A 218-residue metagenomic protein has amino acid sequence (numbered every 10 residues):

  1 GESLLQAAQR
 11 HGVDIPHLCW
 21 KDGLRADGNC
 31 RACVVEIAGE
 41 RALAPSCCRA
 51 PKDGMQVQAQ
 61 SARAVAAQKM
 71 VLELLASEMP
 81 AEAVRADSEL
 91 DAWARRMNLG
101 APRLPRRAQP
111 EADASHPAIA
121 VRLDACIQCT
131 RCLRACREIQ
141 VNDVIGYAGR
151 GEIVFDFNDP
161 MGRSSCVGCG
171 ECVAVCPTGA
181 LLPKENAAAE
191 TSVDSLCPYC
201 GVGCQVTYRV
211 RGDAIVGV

Functional and structural regions predicted by a protein language model:
G1-D53: N-terminal cofactor/phosphate-binding cores enriched in small/glycine residues, especially glycine-rich loops such as
R31-A32, E40-G168, V173-P198, V202-C204 (+1 more regions): Fe-S ferredoxin-like electron-transfer domains and their immediately adjacent linker/connector regions across
